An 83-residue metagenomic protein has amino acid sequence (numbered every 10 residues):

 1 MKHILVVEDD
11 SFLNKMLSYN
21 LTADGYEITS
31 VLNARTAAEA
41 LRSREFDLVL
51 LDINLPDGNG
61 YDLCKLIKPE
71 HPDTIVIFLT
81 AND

Functional and structural regions predicted by a protein language model:
E8, L55: Conserved acidic carboxylate
S11-T29, P69: Two-component/phosphorelay signaling modules centered on CheY-like receiver
G25-A34, A40: Short hydrophobic/Thr-rich beta-strand motif most characteristic of the beta2 strand and flanking loop of CheY-like
N33, N59-D62: Acidic catalytic/metal-coordinating carboxylates
E39, Y61-P72: Short amphipathic alpha-helix used as the core "switch/output" element in two-component signaling
E45-D47, H71-I75: His-Asp phosphorelay/catalytic-motif detector in bacterial-type signaling
D52, T80: Active-site residues of response regulator receiver
E70, N82-D83: Short, conserved "switch-loop" micro-motifs in signal-transduction and mechanochemical regulators
